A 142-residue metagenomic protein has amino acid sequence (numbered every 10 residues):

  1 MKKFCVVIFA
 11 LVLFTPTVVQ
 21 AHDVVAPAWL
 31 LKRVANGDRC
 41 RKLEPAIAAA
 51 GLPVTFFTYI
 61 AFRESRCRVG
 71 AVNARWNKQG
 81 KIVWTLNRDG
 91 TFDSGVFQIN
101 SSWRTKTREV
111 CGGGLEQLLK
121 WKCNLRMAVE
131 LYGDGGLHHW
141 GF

Functional and structural regions predicted by a protein language model:
F4-L13: Sec-dependent N-terminal signal peptides
T17-R68: Export/targeting segments at the very N-terminus of extracytoplasmic proteins
A26, F57-Y59, F92-F142: Catalytic and binding regions of secreted/periplasmic enzymes and modules that target cell-wall glycans
W29-V34, P45-A48, L86, V110-W121: Second-shell loop/turn segments in exported
L52-W76, I99, R126-E130: Short, functionally critical alpha-helical segments immediately adjacent to catalytic or ligand/cofactor-binding
G80-T85: Alpha-helical scaffolding within the catalytic cores of extracellular/periplasmic polymer-degrading hydrolases
